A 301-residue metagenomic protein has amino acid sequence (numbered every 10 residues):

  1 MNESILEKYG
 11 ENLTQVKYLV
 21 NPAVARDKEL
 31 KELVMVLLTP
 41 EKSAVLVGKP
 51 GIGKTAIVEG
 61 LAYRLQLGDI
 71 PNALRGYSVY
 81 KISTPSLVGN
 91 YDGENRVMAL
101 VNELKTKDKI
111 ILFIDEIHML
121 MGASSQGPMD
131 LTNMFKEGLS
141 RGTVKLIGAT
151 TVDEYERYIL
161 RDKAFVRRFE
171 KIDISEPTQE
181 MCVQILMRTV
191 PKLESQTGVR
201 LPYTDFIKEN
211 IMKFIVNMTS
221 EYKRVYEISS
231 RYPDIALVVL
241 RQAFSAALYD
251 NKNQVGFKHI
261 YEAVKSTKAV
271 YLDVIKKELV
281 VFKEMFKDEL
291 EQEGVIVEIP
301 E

Functional and structural regions predicted by a protein language model:
M1-E301: AAA+ P-loop NTPase nucleotide-binding core of proteostasis motors
